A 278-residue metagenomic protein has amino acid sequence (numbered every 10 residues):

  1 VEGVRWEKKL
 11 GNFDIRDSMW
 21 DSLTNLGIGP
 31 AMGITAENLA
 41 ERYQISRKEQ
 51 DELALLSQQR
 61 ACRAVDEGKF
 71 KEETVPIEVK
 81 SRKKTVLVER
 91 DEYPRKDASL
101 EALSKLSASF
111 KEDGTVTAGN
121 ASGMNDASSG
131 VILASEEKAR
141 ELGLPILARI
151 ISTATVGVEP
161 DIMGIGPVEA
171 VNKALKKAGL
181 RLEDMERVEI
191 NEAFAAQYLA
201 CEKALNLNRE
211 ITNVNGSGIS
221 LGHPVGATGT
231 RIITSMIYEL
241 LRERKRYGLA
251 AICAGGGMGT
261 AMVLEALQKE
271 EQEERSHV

Functional and structural regions predicted by a protein language model:
V1-D14, E137, A204-R209, L264-H277: A glycine- and small-aliphatic-rich helix-loop capping segment at beta-alpha/alpha-beta transitions that lines
V1-E2, A40-K69, V131-E137, E202 (+2 more regions): Active-site-proximal alpha-helical scaffold in enzymes
V1-N38: Flexible glycine-/small-residue-enriched beta->alpha junction loops that bind anionic phosphate/pyrophosphate groups
W20, S99-I165, E169, K176-K177 (+6 more regions): Condensing-enzyme catalytic core mediating Claisen C-C bond formation in acyl metabolism
I34-E37, E73, S81, I151-S220: Active-site pocket-lining segment
L39-S46, D51-L53, E112-M124, A154 (+3 more regions): Cysteine-centered functional microenvironments
E49-E141, I146, A204-I211: N-terminal extracellular/periplasmic Venus flytrap/periplasmic-binding protein-like
L182, L199, K203-A204, N208-T212 (+2 more regions): Internal helix-turn-beta structural module
